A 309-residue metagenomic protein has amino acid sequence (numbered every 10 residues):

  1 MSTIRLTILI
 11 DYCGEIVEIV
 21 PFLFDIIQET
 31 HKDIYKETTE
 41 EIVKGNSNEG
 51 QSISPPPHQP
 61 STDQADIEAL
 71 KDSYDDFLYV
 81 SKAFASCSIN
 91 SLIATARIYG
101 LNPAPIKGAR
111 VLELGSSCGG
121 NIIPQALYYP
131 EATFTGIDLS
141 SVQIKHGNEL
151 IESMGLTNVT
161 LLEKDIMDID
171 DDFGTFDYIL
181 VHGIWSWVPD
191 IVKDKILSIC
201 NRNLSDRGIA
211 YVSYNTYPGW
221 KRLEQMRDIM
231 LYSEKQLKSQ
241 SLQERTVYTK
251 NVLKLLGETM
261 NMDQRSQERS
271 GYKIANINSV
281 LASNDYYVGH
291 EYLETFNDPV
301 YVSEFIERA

Functional and structural regions predicted by a protein language model:
D76, F84-A109: Conserved alpha-helix/loop element of class I SAM-dependent methyltransferases that forms part of the SAM/SAH-binding
C118-E131: Conserved SAM-binding loop of SAM-dependent methyltransferases across substrates and taxa, primarily the Class I
T133-D138: Conserved SAM-binding motif I beta-strand of class I
S140-V142: Conserved SAM/SAH-binding beta-strand->alpha-helix loop
G155-I166: Conserved SAM-binding strand-loop segment of SAM-dependent methyltransferases
D170-I179: A short acidic, Gly/Pro-enriched loop at the edge of an enzyme's catalytic core that lines a small-molecule cofactor
D194-D206: A short glycine-rich, Lys/Arg-flanked "PGG" loop and its adjoining helix->strand segment in the class I
I209-Q240, L255-R265: Conserved class I S-adenosyl-L-methionine
